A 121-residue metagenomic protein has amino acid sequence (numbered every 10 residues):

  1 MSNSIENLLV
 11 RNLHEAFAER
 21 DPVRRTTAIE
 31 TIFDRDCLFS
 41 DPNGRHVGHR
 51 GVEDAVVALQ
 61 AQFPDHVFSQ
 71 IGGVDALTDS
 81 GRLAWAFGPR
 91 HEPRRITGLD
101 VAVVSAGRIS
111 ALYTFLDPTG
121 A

Functional and structural regions predicted by a protein language model:
S2-I32: Short acidic-aromatic low-complexity motifs
S4, D54, Q60-A121: A beta-strand edge to alpha-helix "cap/lid" segment located at domain peripheries
H14, D34-L38, D117: A broad detector of the eukaryotic-type serine/threonine protein kinase catalytic domain
E15, E19, P42, L99: Short, flexible active-site loop motifs that bind/organize anionic cofactors or intermediates
T26-T78: A solvent-exposed, acidic/Ser-Thr-rich amphipathic alpha-helical stretch
